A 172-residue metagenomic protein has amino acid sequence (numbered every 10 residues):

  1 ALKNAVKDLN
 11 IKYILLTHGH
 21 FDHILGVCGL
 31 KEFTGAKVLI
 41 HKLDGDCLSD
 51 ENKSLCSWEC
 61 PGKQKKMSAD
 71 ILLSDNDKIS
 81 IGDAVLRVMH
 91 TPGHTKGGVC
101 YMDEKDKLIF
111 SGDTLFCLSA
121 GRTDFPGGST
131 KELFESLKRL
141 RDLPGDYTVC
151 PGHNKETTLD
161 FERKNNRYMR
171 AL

Functional and structural regions predicted by a protein language model:
L2-S80, N165-R170: Active-site HxH/HxHxD metal-binding segment of metal-dependent hydrolases
K53-S57, K78, A84-L172: Metallo-beta-lactamase
